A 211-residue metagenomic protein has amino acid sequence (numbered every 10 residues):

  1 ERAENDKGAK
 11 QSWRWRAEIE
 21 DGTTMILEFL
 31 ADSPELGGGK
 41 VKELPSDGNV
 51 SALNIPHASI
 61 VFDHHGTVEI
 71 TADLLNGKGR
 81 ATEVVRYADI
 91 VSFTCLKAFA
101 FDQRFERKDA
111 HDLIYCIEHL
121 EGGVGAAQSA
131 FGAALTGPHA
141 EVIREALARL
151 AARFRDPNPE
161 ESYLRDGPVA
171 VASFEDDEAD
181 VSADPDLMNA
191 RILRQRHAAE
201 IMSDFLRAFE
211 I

Functional and structural regions predicted by a protein language model:
E1-I211: Compositionally biased terminal segments of proteins
